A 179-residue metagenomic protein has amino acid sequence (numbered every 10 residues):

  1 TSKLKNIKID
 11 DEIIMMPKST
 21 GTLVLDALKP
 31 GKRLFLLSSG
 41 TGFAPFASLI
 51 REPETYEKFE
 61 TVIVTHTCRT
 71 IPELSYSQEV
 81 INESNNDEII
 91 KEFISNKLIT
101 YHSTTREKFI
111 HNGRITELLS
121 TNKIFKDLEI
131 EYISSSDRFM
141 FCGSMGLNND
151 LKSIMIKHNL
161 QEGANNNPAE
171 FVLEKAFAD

Functional and structural regions predicted by a protein language model:
T1-F35, V172-D179: FAD-binding FR-type
L25-L28, T55, I130-Y132: Glycine-rich helix-loop-beta junction characteristic of Rossmann-like nucleotide cofactor-binding loops
G31, T55-V62: Conserved S-adenosyl-L-methionine
L34-L37, M140: Conserved beta-strand elements of the Class I
S39-A44: Ser/Thr-glycine-rich phosphate-binding loops at phosphate-binding pockets of nucleotides, nucleotide cofactors
P45-T55: Histidine-anchored nucleotide/phosphate-binding helix
T65, P72-D179: Reductase modules of NAD(P)H-dependent flavoproteins
